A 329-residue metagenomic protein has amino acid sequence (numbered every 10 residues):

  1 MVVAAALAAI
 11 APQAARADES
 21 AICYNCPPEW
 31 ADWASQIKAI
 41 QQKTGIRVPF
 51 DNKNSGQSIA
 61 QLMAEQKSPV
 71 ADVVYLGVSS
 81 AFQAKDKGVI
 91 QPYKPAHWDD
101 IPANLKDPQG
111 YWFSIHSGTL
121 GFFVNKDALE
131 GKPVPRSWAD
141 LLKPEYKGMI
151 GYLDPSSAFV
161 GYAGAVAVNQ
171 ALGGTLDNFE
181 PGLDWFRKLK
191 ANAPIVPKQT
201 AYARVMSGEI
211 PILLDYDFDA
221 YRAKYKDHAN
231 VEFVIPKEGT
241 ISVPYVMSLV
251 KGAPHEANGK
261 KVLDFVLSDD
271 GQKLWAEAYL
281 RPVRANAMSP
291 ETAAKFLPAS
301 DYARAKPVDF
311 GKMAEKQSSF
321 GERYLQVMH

Functional and structural regions predicted by a protein language model:
I10-A17: Sec/Tat signal peptide C-region and signal peptidase I cleavage site
A17-Q83: Early extracytoplasmic/lumenal segment of secretory-pathway proteins
C26-A34, V70-E209: Extracytoplasmic ligand-binding site segments that recognize negatively charged/polar headgroups
S79-Q83, M206, P211-N230: A ligand-binding cleft/hinge motif common to bilobed small-molecule-binding domains
I90-D99, W112-F113, A139-L142, P211-I212 (+3 more regions): Short beta-strand->loop
D100-A103, L183-K188, P194-I195, D227-K251 (+1 more regions): Periplasmic-binding protein-like
G121-A128, V166-A171, V243-E256, L274-W275: A bilobed periplasmic-binding-protein/Venus flytrap-type ligand-binding module shared by bacterial periplasmic
V250-V308: Mature extracytoplasmic/periplasmic domains
